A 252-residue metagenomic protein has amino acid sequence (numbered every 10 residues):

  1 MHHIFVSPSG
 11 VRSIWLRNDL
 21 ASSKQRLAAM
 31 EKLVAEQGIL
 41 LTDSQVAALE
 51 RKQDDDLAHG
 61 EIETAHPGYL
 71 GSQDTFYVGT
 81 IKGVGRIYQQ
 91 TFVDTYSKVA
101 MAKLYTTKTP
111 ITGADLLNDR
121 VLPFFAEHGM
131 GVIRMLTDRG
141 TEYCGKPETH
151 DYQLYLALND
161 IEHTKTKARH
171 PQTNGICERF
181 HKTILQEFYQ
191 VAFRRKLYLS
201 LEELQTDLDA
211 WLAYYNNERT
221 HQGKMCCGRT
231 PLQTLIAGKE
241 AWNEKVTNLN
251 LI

Functional and structural regions predicted by a protein language model:
M1-H2, R17-N18, R139: The DNA-recognition helices of helix-turn-helix-type DNA-binding domains
M1-S13: Short, basic interhelical loop/turn and adjoining N-cap of the next helix at nucleic-acid- or acidic-partner-contacting
F5, A65-T91, T95-Y214: RNase H-like DDE/DDD metal-dependent nuclease/strand-transfer catalytic core used by mobile genetic elements
S9-V11, Q25, M135, T166 (+1 more regions): Residue-level detector of family-conserved "landmark" positions at structurally sensitive sites
G10-R17, W211: Residues in the recognition helix of alpha-helical DNA-binding motifs
I14, M30, G140, H170-P171 (+1 more regions): Positions that flank functional sites
A21-V93, D115, D119, N248 (+1 more regions): Mobile-element integrase/transposase regions, centering on the N-terminal DNA-binding/Zn-coordinating module
L41-S44, D55-E63, A157-I161, T183-I252: C-terminal domain-tail junction helix/linker
